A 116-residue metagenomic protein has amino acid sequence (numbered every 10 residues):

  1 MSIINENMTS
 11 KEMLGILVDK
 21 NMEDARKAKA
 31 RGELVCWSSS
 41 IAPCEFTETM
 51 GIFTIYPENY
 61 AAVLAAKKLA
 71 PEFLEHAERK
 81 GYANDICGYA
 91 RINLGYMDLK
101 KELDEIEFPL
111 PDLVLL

Functional and structural regions predicted by a protein language model:
M1-L116: An N-terminal assembly and electron-transfer interface module characteristic of large anaerobic redox and radical
